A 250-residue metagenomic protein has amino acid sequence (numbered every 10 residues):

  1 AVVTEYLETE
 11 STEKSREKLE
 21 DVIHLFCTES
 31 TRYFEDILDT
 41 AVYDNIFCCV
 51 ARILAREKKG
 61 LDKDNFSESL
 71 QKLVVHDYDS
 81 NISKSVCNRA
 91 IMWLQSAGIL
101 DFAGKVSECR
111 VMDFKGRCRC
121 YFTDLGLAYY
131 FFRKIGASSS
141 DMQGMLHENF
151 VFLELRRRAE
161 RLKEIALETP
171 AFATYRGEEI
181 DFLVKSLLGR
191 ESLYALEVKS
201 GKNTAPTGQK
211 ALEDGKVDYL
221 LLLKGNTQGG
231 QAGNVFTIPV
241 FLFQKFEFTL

Functional and structural regions predicted by a protein language model:
V2-I180, V184-L188: Accessory nucleic acid-recognition modules appended to NTPase machines
C120-T123, L196, F236: Short hydrophobic-aromatic micro-motifs
S140-D141, A195-K199: Short, glycine/charged-rich beta-strand-loop motifs at protein surfaces that mediate ligand recognition and catalysis
F152, E179, S192, T204-G208: Short amphipathic alpha-helical surface patches that serve as generic macromolecular interface elements
S192-Y194, Y219: Structural motif
K199-F243: Catalytic cores of nucleic-acid endonucleases
K245-L250: Extended, charge-rich low-complexity interaction segments
